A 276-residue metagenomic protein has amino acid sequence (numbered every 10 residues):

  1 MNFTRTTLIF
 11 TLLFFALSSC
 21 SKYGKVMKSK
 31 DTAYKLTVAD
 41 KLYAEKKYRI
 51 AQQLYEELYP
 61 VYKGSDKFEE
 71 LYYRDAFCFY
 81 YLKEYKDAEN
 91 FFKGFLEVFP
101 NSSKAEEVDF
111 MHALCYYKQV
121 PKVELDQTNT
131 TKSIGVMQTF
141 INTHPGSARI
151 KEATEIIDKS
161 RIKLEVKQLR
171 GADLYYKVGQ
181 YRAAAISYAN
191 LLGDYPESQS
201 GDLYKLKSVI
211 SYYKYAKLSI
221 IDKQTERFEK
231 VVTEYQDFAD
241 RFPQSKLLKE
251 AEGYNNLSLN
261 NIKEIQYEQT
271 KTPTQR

Functional and structural regions predicted by a protein language model:
M1-L8: Bacterial N-terminal signal peptides that target proteins for export
F3, A16-R276: Acidic, polar-rich low-complexity tracts and alpha-helical solenoid repeat scaffolds
I9-A16: Bacterial N-terminal signal peptides
